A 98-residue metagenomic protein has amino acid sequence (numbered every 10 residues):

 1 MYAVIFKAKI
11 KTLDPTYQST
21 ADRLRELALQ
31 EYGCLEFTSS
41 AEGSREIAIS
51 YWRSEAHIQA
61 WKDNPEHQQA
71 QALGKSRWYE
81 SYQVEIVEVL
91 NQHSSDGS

Functional and structural regions predicted by a protein language model:
M1-E46, E55-D63, Y79-S98: Short S/T/G/P-rich N-terminal loop/turn motif that feeds into the first structured element of a domain
Y51: Sensory beta-strand/linker motifs that couple input domains to effectors
A72-G74, E80: Short arginine-rich
